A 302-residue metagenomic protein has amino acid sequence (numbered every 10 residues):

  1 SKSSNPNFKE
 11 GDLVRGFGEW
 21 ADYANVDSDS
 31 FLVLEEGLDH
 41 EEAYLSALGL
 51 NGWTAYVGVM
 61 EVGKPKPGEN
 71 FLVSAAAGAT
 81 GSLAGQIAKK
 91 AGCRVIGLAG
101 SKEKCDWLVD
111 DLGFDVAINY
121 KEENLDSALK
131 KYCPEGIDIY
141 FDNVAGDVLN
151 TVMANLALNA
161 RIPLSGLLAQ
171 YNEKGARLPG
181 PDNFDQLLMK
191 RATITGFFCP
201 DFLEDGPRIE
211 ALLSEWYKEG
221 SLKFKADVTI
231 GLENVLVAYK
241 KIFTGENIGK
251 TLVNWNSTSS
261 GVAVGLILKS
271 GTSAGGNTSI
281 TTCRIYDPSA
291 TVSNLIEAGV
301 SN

Functional and structural regions predicted by a protein language model:
S1-W20: Glycine-rich beta-strand-centered segment in the early N-terminal region that forms part of a ligand/cofactor-binding
F17-F31, D205: A structural motif shared across PLP-dependent enzymes of the aminotransferase-like
D39-E41, K64-N70, E135: Short helix-loop-beta connector
L48-E123: Mid-domain Rossmann-like dinucleotide-binding core that forms the NAD(H)/NADP(H) cofactor-binding site
N124-P134: Short amphipathic alpha-helix with an adjacent loop that forms part of the alpha/beta core around
D147-L222, W255-S257: Glycine-rich phosphate-binding loop and adjacent beta-alpha segment of Rossmann(oid) nucleotide-cofactor-binding
S221-V228, L236-S260: C-terminal capping/lid region of NAD(P)-dependent oxidoreductase domains
